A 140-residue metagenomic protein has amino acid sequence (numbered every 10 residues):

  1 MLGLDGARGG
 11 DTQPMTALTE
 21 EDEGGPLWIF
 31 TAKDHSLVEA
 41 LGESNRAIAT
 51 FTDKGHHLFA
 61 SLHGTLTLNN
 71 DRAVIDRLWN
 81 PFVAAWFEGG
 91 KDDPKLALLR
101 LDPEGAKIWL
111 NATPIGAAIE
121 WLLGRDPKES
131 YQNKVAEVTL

Functional and structural regions predicted by a protein language model:
M1-R8, A47-F51: A short, Trp-centered hydrophobic/proline-enriched beta-strand micro-motif
R8-T16: A positional/architectural concept
M15-E20, D53-G55: Short, charge-patterned binding micro-sites
E23-W28: Short active-site oxyanion
F30-A32, T52: Short His-Asn-centered micro-motif
S36-L37, I108: Short beta-strands and strand-coil junctions in structured, solvent-facing domains, enriched
L37-P103: Short, structured beta-strand-loop surface elements
D92-L140: C-terminal edge-of-domain segments
